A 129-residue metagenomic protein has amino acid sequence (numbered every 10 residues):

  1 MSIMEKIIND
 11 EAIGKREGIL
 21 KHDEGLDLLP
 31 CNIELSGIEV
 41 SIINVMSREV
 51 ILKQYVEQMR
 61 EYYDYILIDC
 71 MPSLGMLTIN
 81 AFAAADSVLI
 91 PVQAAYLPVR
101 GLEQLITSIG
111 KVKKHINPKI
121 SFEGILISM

Functional and structural regions predicted by a protein language model:
M1-M129: P-loop NTP-binding core
